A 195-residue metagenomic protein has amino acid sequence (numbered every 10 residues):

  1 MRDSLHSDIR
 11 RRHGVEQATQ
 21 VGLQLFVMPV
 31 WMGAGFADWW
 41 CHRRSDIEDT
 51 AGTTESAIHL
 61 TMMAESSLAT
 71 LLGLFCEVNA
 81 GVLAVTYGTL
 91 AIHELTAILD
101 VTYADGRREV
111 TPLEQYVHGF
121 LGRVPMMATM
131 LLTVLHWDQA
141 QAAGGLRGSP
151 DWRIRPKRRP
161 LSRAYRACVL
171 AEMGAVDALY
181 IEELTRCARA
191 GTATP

Functional and structural regions predicted by a protein language model:
M1-P195: Short amphipathic, positively biased membrane-proximal segments that drive organelle/inner-membrane targeting
